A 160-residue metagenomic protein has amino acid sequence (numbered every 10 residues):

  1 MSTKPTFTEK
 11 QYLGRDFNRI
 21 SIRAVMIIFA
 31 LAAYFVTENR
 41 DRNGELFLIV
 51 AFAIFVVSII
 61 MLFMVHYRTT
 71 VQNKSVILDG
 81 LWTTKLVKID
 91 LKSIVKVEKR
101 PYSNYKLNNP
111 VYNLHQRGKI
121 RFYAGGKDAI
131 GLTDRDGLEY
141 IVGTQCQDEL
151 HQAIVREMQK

Functional and structural regions predicted by a protein language model:
M1-R42, R121-F122, G137, Q147-E149: N-terminal membrane-targeting/pre-transmembrane regions
S2-T3, S103-N109, V155-K160: Short, intrinsically disordered, charge-rich cytosolic tails of integral membrane proteins
K4-T6, R68, A129: A residue-level signal for beta-strand positions that form part of recognition/binding surfaces within mature
D41-A53: Hydrophobic alpha-helical transmembrane segments
V50-L62, Y112-L114, K119-Y123: Short, solvent-exposed secondary-structure boundary motifs
A53-K96: Conserved beta-hairpin
L78-I141: Non-transmembrane, membrane-adjacent beta-strand/coil modules in membrane-associated proteins and peripheral
V142-K160: C-terminal/domain-terminus segments
